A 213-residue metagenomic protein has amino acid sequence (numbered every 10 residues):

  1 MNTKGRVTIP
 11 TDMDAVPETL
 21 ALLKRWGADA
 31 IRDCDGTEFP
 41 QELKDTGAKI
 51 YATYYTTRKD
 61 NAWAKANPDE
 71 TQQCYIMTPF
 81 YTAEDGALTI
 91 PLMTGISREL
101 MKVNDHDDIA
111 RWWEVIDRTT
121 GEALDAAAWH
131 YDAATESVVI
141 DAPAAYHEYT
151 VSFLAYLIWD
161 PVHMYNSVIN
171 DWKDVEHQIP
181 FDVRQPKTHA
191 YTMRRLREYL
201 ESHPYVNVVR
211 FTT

Functional and structural regions predicted by a protein language model:
M1-T213: Glycan-processing catalytic domains of CAZymes
